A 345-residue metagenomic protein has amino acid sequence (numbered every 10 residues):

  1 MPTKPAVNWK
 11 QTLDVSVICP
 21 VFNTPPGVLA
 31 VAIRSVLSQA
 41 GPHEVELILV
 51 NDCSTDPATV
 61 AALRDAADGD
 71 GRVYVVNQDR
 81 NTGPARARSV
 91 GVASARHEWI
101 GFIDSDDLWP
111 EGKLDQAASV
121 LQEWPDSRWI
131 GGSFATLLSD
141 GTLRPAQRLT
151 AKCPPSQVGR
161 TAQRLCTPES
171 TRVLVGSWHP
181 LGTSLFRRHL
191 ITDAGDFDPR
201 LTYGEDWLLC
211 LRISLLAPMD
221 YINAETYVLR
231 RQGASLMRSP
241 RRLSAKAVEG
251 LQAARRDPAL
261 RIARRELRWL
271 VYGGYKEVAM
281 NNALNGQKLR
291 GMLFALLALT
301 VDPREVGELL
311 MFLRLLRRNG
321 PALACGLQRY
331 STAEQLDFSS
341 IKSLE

Functional and structural regions predicted by a protein language model:
V17, P155-L243: Conserved nucleotide-sugar donor-binding catalytic segment
G27, P57, D107-V120, L138: Acidic donor-binding/catalytic loop of UDP-sugar-dependent glycosyltransferases, especially processive GT2
R34-E44: Short, acidic, metal-binding catalytic loop of nucleotide-sugar glycosyltransferases
N51-A62, R80, D104: A conserved acidic beta->alpha catalytic loop
D70-G71, R86, L114-L190: Flexible acidic/His/Gly-enriched loops in nucleotide-sugar-dependent glycosyltransferase catalytic domains
Q78-A95: Glycine-rich, basic loop-to-helix element that forms the pyrophosphate-binding segment of sugar-nucleotide handling
I100: Short aromatic/hydrophobic "clamp" motif used to bind/position activated sugar donors
E225-G233, R238-R265, K288-V301, D337: Catalytic core of nucleotide-sugar-dependent glycosyltransferases
